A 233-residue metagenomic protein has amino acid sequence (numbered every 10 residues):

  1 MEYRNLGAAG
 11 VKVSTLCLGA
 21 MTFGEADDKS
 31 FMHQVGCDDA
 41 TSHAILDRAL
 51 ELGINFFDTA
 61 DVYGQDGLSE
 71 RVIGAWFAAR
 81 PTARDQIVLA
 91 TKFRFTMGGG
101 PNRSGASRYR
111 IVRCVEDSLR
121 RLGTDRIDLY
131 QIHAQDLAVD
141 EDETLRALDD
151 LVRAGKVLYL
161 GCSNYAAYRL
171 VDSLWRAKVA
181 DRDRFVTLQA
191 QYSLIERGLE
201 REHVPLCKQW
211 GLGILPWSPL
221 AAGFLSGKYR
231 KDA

Functional and structural regions predicted by a protein language model:
M1-V88, R153: N-terminal binding-site loop/beta-alpha segment at the start of enzyme catalytic domains that lines or forms
L6, L18, S42, A49 (+10 more regions): Conserved, mostly hydrophobic/aromatic
G24-A40, M97-V112, H133-V139: Active-site mouth loops of central-metabolism enzymes
V35-A49, G105-G123, L170-W175: Short, acidic/polar
E51, W76-V88, L119-G123, D149-V152 (+1 more regions): Acidic (Asp/Glu)-rich catalytic clusters
A83-G105: Structural motif corresponding to the early beta-alpha repeats
G98-Q131, Q191, I195-G198: Active-site gating/metal-coordination segments in enzymes
Q135-A233: Beta/alpha (TIM)-barrel catalytic core signal, keyed to glycine-rich beta->alpha loops juxtaposed to Asp/Glu that bind
